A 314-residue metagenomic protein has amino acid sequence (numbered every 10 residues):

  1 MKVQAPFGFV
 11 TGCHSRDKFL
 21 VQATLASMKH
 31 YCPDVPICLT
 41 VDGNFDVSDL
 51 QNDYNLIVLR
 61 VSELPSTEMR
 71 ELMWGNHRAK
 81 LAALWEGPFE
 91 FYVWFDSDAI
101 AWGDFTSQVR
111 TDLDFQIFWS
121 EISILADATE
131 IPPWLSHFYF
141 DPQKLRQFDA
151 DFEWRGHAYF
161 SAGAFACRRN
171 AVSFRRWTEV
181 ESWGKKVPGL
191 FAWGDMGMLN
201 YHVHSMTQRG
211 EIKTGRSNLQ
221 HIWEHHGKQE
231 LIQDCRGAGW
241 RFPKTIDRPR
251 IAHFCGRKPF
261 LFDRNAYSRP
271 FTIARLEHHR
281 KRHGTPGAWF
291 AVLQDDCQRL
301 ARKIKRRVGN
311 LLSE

Functional and structural regions predicted by a protein language model:
M1-F7, D151-G156, R169-E314: A glycosyltransferase accessory/donor-loop signature
M1-Q22: N-proximal low-complexity "stem/linker" segments adjacent to membrane-targeting elements
V21, H77, L81, A99 (+2 more regions): Conserved glycosyltransferase catalytic-site signature
S27-V35: Short, acidic, metal-binding catalytic loop of nucleotide-sugar glycosyltransferases
V41-D46, E63, A99-D104: Short, polar loop motifs at secondary-structure junctions
F45-G87: Active-site-proximal specificity loops/subdomain of glycosyltransferases
L81-W134: GT-A fold catalytic core of metal-dependent nucleotide-sugar glycosyltransferases, centered on the diacidic
T111-R175, E179: Conserved catalytic core of nucleotide-sugar-dependent glycosyltransferases
